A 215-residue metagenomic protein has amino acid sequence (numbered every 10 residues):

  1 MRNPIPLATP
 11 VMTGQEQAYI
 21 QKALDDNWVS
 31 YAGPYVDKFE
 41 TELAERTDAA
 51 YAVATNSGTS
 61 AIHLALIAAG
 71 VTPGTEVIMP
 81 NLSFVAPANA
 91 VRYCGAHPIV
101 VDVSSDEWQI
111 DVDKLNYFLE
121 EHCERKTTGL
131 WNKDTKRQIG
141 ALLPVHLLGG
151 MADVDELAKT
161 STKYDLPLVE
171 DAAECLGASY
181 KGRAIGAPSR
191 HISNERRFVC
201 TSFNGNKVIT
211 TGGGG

Functional and structural regions predicted by a protein language model:
M1-V29: N-terminal "arm"/small-domain region of PLP-dependent enzymes with the aminotransferase-like
V29-E76, A90-R92, V100-D102, E124-D134 (+1 more regions): Phosphate-binding glycine-rich loop
A54, M79, A141-P144: A short beta-strand submotif of the Rossmann-like class I SAM-dependent methyltransferase core that lines
P73, M79, V100, L168-E170 (+1 more regions): Hydrophobic residues in well-ordered beta-strands that form the structural core
S83-A88: Conserved coil-to-alpha-helix start sites within the AMP-binding
G95: Structured binding elements
D106-T211: Active-site phosphate-binding strand-loop segment of PLP-dependent enzymes
G214-G215: Glycine-centered small-residue motifs that form tight turns and secondary-structure capping sites at repeat-unit
